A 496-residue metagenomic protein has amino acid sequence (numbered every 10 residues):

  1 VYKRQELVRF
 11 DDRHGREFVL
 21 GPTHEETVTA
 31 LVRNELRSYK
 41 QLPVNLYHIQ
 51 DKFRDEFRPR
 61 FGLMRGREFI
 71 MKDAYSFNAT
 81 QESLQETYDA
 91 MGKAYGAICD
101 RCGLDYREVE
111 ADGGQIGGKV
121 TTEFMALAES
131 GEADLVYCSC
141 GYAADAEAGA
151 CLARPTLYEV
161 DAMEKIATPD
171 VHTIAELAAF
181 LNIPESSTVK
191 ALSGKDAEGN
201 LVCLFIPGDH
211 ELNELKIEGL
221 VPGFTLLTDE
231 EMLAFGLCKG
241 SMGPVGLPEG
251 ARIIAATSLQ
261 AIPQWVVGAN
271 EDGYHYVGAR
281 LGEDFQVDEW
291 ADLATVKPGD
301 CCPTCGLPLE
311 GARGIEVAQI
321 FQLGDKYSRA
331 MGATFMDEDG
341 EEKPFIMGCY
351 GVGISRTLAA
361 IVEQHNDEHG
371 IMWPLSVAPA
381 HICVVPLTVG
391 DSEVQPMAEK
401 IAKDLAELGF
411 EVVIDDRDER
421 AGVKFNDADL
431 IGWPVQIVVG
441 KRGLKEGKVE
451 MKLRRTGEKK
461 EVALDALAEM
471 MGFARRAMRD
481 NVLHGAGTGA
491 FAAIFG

Functional and structural regions predicted by a protein language model:
K3-G496: NTP/phosphate- and nucleic-acid-binding module
